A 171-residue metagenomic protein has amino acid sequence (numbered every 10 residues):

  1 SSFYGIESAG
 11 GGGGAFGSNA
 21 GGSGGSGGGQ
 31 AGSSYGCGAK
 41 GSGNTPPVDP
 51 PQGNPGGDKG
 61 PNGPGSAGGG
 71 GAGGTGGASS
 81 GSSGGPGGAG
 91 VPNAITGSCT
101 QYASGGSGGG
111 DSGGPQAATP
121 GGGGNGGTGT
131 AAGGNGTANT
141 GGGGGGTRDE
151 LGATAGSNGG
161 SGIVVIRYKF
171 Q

Functional and structural regions predicted by a protein language model:
S1-Q171: Low-complexity, glycine/proline-biased repetitive segments and flexible coils/loops
